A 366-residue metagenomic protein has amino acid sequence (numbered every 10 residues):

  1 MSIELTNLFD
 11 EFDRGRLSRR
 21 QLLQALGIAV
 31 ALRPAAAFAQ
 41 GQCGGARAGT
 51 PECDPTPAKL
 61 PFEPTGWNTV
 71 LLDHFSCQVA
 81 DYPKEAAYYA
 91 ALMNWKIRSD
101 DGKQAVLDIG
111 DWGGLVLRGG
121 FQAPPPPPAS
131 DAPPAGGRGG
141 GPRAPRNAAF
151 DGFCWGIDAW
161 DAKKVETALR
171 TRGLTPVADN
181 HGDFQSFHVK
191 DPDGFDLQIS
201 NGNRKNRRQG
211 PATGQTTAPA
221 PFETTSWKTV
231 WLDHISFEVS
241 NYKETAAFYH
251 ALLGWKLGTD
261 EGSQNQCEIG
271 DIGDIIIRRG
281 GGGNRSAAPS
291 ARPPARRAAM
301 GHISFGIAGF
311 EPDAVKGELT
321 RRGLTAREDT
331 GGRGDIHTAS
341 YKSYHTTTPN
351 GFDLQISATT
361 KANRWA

Functional and structural regions predicted by a protein language model:
M1-L17, Q21, I28-V30, G41-Q42: N-terminal secretory signal peptides
I3-F9, V79-A86, A91, R146-D193 (+2 more regions): Vicinal oxygen chelate
T6-R14, G44-P83, G113, F150-I157 (+4 more regions): N-terminal beta-strand motif that seeds the catalytic metal site of vicinal oxygen chelate
R16, A25-A31, C77-P124, D179 (+3 more regions): Core segments of cupin and vicinal oxygen chelate
C43-F62, K96-A148, A159, D196-R204 (+5 more regions): Conserved short beta-strand elements that form part of the metal-binding/catalytic scaffold of enzyme active sites
